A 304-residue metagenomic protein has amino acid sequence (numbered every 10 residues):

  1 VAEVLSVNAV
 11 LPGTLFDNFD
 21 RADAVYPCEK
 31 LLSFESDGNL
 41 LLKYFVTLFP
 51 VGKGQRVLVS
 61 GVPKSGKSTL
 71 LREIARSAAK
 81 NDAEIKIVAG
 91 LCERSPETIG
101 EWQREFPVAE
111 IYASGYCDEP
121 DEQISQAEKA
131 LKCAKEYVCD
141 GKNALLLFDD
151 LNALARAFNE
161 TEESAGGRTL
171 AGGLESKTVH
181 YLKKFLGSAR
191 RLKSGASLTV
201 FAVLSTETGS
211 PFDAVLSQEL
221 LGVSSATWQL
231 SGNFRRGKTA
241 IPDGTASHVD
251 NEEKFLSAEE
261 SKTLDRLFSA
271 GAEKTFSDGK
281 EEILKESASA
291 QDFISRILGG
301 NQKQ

Functional and structural regions predicted by a protein language model:
V1-V59: P-loop NTP-binding catalytic core
K64-S68, R72-Q304: P-loop NTPase catalytic core
